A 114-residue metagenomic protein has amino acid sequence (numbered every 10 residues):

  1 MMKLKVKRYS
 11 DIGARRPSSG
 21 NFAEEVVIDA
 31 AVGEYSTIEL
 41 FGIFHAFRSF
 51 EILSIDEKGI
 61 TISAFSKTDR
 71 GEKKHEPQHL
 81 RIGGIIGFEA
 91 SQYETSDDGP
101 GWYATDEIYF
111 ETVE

Functional and structural regions predicted by a protein language model:
M1-K3, Y35, S49: Exposed beta-strand and adjacent loop surfaces of beta-rich binding modules that mediate intermolecular recognition
M1-M2, V32, T112-E114: Short intrinsically disordered terminal tails
M2-D11: A short beta-strand micro-motif
I12-A23, K67-E76: Acidic Ser/Thr/Pro-rich low-complexity disordered segments that often serve as glycosylated linkers/stalks around
P17-A46: Short, flexible N-terminal segments of the mature chain
V27-D29, E51, R81, Y109: Generic structural detector for well-ordered beta-strands
T37-Y103: Acidic, low-complexity, intrinsically disordered interaction modules
Y103-F110: Amphipathic alpha-helical binding modules
